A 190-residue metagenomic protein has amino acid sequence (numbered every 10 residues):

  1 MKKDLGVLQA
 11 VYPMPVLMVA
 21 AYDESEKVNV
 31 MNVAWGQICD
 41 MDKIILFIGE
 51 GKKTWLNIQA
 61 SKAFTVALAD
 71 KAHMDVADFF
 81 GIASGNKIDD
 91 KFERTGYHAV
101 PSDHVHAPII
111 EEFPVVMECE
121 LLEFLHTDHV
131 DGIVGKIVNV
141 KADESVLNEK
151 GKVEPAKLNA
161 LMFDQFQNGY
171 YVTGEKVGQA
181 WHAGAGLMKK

Functional and structural regions predicted by a protein language model:
M1-K190: Basic, polyanion-binding surface patches
